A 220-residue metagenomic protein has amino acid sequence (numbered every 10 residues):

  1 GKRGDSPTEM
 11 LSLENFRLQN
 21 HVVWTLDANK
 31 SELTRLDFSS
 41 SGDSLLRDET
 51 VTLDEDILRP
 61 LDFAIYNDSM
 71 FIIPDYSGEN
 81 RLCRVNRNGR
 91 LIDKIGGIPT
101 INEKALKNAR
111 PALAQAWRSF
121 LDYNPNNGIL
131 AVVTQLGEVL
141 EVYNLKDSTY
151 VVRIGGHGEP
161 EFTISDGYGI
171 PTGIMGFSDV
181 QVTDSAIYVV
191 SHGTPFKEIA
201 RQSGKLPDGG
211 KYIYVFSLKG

Functional and structural regions predicted by a protein language model:
G1-E9, D48-D56, I92-A114, Y150-T172: Surface-exposed loop and turn segments in beta-propeller and other repeat-based domains that flank or scaffold
N15-L18, L61-Y66, P111-N126, G173-T183: Structural signature of eukaryotic scaffold interfaces centered on beta-propeller domains
V22, S69-M70, I129, A186-Y188: Conserved core beta-strand positions within WD40 beta-propeller blades
T25-K30, I72-S77, N124, V132-Q135 (+1 more regions): Conserved beta-strand positions in repeat-built beta-propeller and related beta-rich domains
L26-P74, N80: Asp-box/WD-like beta-propeller blade repeats and closely related beta-sheet repeat scaffolds
E32-T34, R81-C83, V139-E141, K211-Y214: A short loop-to-beta-strand structural motif that recurs across blades of beta-propeller domains
D37-S41, N86-R90, N144-S148, S217-K219: Short loop/turn segments that connect beta-strands within beta-propeller blades
R84-N86, Q202-G220: Beta-propeller blade signature
